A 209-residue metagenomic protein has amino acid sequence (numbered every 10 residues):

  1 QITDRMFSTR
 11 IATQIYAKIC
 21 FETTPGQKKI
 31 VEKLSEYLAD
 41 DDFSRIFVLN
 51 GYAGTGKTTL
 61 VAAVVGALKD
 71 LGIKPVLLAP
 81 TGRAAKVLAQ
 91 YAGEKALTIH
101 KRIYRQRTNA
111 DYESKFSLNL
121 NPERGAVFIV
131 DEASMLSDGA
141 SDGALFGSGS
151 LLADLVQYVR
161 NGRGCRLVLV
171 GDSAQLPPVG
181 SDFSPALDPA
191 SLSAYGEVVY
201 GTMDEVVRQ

Functional and structural regions predicted by a protein language model:
Q1-Q209: Conserved ATP-binding/catalytic motifs of P-loop helicase motor domains
